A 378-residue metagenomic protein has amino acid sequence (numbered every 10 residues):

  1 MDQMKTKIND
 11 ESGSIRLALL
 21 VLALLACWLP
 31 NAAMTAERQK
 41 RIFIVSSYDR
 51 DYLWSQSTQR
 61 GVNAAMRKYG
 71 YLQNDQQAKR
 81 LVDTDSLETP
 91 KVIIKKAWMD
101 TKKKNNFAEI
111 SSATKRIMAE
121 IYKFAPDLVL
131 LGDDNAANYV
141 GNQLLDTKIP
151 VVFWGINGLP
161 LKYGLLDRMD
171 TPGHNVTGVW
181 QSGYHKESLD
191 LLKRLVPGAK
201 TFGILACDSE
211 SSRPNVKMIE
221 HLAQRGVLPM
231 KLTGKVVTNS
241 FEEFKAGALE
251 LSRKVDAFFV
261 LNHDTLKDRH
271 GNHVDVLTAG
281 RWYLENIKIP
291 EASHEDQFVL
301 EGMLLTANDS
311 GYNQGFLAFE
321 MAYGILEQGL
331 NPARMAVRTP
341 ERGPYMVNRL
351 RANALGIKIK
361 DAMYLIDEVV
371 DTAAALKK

Functional and structural regions predicted by a protein language model:
D2-N9, G13, A33-K378: Short hydrophobic alpha-helices and adjacent helix-cap/hinge residues
A18-W28: Bacterial N-terminal signal peptides
